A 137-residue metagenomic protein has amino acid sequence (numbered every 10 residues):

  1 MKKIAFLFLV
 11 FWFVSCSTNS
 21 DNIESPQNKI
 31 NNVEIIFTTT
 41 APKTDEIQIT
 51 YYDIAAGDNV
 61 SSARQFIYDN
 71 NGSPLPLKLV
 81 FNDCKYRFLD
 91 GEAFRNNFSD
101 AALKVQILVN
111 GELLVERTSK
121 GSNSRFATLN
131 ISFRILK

Functional and structural regions predicted by a protein language model:
M1-T18: Sec-dependent bacterial lipoprotein signal peptides
F13-I35: Bacterial Sec-dependent N-terminal signal peptides
N28-T40, C84-A93: Noncatalytic modules at the cell exterior or secretory-pathway interfaces, chiefly beta-strand-rich lectin/adhesion
V33-N70, L77, L129-I131, K137: Extracellular, modular beta-sheet/disulfide-rich ectodomains of secreted and cell-surface proteins
Q48-T50, K104-L108: Beta-strand signatures of extracellular beta-sandwich domains
D53-L103: Mature extracytoplasmic domains of secretory-pathway proteins
I54-N59, L108-L114: Change "in extracellular beta-sheet-rich domains … of secreted and cell-surface proteins" to "in beta-sheet-rich domains
V115-K137: C-terminal partner/receptor-binding element of secreted or periplasmic proteins
